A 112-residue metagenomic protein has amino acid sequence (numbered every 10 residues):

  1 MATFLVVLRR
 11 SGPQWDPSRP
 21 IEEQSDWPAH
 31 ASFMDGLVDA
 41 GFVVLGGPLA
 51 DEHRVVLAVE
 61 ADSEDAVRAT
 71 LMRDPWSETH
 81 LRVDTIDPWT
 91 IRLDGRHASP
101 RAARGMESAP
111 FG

Functional and structural regions predicted by a protein language model:
M1-G112: Conserved, structured core segments of small domains
